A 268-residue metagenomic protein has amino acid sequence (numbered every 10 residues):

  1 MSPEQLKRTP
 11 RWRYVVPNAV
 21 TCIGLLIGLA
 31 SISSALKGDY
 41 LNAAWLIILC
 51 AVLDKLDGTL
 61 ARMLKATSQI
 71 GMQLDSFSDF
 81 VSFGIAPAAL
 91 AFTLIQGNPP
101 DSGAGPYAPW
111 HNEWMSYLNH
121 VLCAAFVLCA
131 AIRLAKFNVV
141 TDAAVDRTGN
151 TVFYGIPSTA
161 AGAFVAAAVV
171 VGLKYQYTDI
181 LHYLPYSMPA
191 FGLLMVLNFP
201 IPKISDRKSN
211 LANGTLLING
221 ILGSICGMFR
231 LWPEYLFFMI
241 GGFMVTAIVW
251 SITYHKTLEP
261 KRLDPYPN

Functional and structural regions predicted by a protein language model:
M1-K55, S224-G227, L231-S251, P260 (+1 more regions): Topogenic membrane-insertion module of multi-pass membrane proteins
S2-L6, R11, F80-M228: A feature for the membrane-embedded catalytic helix bundles of lipid/isoprenoid biosynthetic enzymes
Y14-P17, T21, K37, A43 (+7 more regions): Hydrophobic alpha-helical transmembrane segments of integral membrane proteins, especially multi-pass transporters
L25, K55, S76, F80 (+2 more regions): Conformational gate/switch positions in structured elements
I32, G58, R62-K65, F83 (+4 more regions): Short, function-defining helix-loop hinge/capping sites that tune catalysis or transport
S33-K37, R62, A91-I95, I132-A135 (+4 more regions): Membrane-water interface at transmembrane helix exits
L46-I95, A135-D142: Acidic (Asp/Glu-rich) catalytic motifs at the cytosolic membrane interface
M63-Q69, A143, I201-N210, W232-L236 (+1 more regions): A cytosolic-side transmembrane-helix exit/cap motif
